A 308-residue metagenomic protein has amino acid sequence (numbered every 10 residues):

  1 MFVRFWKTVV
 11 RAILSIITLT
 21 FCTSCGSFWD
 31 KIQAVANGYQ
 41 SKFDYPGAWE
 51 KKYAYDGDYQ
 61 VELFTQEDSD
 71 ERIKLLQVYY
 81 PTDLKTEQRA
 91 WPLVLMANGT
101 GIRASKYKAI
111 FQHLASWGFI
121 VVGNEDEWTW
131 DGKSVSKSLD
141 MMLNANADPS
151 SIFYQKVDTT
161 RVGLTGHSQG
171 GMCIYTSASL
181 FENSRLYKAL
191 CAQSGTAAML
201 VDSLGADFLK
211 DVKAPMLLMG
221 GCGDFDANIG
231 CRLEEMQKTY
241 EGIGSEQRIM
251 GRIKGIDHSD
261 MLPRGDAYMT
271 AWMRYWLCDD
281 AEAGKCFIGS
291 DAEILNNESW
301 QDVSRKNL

Functional and structural regions predicted by a protein language model:
T23-S24: C-terminal motif of bacterial Sec signal peptides marking the signal peptidase cleavage site
I32-R89: N-terminal cap/lid segment of alpha/beta-hydrolase-fold proteins
K85-W91, K133-M172, L180-F181: Gly/Ser-rich "nucleophile elbow"/oxyanion-hole loop immediately N-terminal to the catalytic nucleophile in hydrolases
R89-G99: Short beta-strand element of the alpha/beta-hydrolase
S105-G123: Short amphipathic alpha-helix adjacent to the substrate-entry channel of hydrolases
S177-Y187: Conserved hydrolase catalytic core segment
Y187-M261: The feature captures the conserved acid-bearing segment of alpha/beta-hydrolase catalytic domains
E246, K254-L308: Alpha/beta-hydrolase-fold serine-hydrolase catalytic core, especially in secreted/extracellular enzymes
